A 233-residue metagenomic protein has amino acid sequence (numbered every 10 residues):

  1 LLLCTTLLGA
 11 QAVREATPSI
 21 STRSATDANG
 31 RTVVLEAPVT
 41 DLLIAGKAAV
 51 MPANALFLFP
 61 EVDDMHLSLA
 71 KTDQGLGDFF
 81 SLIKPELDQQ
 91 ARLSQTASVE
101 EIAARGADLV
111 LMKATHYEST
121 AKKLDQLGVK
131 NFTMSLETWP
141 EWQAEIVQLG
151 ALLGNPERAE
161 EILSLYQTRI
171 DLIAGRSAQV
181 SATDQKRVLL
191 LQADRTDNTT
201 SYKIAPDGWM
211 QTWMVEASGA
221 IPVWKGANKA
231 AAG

Functional and structural regions predicted by a protein language model:
L1-P38: Short, low-complexity disordered leader/linker segments with a strong preference for bacterial N-terminal type II
S21-S24, T32-V34, D41, T120-T199 (+1 more regions): Extracytoplasmic substrate-binding proteins
A28, D88-E100, E137, A227-G233: Short helix-initiation/N-cap motifs at beta->coil->alpha
I44-R105, L109-T115, V223: A short, structured surface patch at a secondary-structure boundary
A48-M51, T72-G75, L109-V110, T115-S119 (+3 more regions): Solvent-exposed loop/turn segments at secondary-structure junctions within structured extracellular/periplasmic domains
V99-A103, A121, T212: Short hydrophobic/charged patches on amphipathic alpha-helices used for structural packing and interfaces
Y202-A232: Alpha-helical, coiled-coil/dimerization segments enriched in small aliphatic residues
